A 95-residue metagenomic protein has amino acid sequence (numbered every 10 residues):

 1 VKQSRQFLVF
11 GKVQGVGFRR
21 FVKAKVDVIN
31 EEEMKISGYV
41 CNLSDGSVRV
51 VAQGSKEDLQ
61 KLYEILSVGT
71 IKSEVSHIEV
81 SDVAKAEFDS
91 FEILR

Functional and structural regions predicted by a protein language model:
V1-R95: Intrinsically disordered, low-complexity, mixed-charge
